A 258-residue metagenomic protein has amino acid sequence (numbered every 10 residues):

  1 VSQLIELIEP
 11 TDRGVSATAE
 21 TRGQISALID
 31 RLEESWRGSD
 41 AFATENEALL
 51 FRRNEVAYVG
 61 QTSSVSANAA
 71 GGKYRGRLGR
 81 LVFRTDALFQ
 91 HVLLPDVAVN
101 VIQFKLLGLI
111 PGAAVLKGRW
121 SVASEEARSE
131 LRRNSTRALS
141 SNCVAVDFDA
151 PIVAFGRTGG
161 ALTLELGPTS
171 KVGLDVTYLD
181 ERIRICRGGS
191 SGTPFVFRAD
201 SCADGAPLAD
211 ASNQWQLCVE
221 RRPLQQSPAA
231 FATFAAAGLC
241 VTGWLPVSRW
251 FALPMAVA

Functional and structural regions predicted by a protein language model:
V1-A258: Soluble ligand-binding/transfer domains with enclosed cavities or grooves
